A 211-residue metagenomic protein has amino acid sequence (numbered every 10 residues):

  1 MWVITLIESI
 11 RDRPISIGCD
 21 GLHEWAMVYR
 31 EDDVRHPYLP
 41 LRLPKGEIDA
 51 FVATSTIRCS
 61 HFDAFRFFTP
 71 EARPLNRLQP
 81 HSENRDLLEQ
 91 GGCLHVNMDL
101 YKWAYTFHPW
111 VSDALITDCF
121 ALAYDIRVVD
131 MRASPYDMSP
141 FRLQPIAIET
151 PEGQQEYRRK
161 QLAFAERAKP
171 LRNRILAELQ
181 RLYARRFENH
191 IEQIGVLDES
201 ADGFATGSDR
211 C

Functional and structural regions predicted by a protein language model:
M1-C211: Mature, function-bearing regions of proteins
